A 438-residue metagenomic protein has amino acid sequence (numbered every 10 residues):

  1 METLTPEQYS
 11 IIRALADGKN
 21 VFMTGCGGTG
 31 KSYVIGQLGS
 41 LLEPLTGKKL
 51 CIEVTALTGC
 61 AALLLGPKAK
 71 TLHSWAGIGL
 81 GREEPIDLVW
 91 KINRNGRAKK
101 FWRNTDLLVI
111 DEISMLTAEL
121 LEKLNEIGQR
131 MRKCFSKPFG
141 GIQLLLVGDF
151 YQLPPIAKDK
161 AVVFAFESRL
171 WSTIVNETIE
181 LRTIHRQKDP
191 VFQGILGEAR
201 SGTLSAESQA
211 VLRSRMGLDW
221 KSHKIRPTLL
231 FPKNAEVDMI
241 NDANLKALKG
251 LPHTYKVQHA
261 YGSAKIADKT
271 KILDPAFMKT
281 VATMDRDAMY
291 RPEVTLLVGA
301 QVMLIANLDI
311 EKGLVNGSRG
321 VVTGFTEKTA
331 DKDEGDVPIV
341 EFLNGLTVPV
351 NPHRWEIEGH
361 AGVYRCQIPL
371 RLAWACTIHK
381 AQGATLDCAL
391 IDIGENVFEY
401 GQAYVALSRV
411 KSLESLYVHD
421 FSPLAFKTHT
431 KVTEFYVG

Functional and structural regions predicted by a protein language model:
M1-G438: Conserved ATP-binding/catalytic motifs of P-loop helicase motor domains
